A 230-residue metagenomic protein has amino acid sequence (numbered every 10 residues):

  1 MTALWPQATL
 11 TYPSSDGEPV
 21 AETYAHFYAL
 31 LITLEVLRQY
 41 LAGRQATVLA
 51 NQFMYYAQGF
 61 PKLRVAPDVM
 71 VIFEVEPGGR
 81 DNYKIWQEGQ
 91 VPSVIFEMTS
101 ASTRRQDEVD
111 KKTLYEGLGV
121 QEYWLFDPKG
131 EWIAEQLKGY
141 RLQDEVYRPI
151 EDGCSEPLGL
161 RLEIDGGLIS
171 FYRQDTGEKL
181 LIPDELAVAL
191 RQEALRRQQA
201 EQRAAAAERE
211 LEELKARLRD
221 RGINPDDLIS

Functional and structural regions predicted by a protein language model:
M1-E122, F126-S230: Gly/Pro/Ser/Thr-rich low-complexity, intrinsically disordered segments predominantly at protein N-termini
